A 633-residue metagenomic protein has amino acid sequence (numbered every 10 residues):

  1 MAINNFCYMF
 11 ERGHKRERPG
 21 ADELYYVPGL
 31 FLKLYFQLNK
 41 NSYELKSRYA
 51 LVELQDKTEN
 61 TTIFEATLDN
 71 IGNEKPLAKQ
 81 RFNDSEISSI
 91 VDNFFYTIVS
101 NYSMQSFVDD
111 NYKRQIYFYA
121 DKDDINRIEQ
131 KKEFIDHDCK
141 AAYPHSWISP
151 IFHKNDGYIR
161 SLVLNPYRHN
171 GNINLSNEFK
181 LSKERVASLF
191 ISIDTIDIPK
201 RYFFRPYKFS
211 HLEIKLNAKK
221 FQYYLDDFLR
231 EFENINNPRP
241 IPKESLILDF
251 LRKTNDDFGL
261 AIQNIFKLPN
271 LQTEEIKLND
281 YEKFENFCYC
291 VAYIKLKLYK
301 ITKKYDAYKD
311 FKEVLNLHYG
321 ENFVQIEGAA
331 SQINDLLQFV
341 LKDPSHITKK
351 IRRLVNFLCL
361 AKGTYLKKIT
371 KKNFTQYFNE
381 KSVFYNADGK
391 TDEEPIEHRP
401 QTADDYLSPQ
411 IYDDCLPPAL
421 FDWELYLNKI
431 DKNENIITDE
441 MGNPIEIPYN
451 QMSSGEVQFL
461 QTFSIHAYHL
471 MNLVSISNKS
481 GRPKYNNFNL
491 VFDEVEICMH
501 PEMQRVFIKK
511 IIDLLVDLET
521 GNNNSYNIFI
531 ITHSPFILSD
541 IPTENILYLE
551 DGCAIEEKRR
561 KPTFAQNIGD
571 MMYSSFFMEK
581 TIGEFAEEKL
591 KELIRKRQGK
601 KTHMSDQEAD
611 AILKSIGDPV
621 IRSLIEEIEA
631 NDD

Functional and structural regions predicted by a protein language model:
M1-G13, D422-S575: Switch/communication elements of ASCE P-loop NTPase nucleotide-binding domains
A2-H14, Y49-E59, E178-L189, F463-Y468 (+2 more regions): Amphipathic alpha-helical scaffolding segments
A2-K57, I90-V91, F95-S103, D109-N111 (+2 more regions): Conserved P-loop NTP-binding catalytic core
P28-Y43, V52-L54, S210-E213, W423-D439 (+1 more regions): Short polybasic amphipathic segments
K40-N60, L68-P76, Q80-D84: Long, solvent-exposed N-terminal ectodomains/accessory regions that are displayed to the extracellular/lumenal milieu
I87-Y96, S106, A141, W147-D156 (+7 more regions): RecA-like P-loop NTPase motor core
M104, V108, K479, V506 (+1 more regions): Acidic, metal/cofactor-coordinating or nucleic-acid-engaging core segments within structured domains
Q115, K122-H145, S149-N489, E519 (+2 more regions): Extended helical coiled-coil dimerization/tether regions that scaffold and oligomerize large DNA-maintenance assemblies
